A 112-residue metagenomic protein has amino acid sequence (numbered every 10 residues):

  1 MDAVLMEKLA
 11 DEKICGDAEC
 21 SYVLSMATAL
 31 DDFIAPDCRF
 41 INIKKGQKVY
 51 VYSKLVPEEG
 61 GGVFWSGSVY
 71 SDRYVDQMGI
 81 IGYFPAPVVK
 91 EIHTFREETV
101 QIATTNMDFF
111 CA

Functional and structural regions predicted by a protein language model:
M1-A112: Src homology 3 (SH3)-mediated interaction modules
